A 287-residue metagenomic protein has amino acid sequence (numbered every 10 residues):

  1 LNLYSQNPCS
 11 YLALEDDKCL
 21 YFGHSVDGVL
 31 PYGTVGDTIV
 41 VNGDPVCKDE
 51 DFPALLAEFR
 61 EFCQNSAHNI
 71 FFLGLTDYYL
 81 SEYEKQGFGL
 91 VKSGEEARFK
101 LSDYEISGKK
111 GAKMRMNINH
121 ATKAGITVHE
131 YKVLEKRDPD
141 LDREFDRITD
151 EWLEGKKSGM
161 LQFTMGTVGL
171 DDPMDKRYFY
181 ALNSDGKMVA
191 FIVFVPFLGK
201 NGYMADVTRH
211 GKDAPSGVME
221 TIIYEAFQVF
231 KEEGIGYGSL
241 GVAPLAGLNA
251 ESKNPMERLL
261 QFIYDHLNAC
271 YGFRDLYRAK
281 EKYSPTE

Functional and structural regions predicted by a protein language model:
L1-V40, D44, H68-L90, S102-N117 (+2 more regions): A conserved beta-strand-loop-helix scaffold within acyl/acetyltransferase catalytic domains
V46-D49: Short acidic, S/G/P-rich loop/turn micro-motifs used as interaction or catalytic elements
A54-L55: Inter-domain linker/hinge segments that demarcate the starts of reverse transcriptase and RNase H-type modules
L90-E96: A charged helix-plus-loop insertion that forms the helical arch/lid used to bind and gate nucleic-acid substrates
F99: Short, conserved phosphate-binding/catalytic loop or strand-edge motifs used in phosphoryl-/nucleotidyl-transfer
